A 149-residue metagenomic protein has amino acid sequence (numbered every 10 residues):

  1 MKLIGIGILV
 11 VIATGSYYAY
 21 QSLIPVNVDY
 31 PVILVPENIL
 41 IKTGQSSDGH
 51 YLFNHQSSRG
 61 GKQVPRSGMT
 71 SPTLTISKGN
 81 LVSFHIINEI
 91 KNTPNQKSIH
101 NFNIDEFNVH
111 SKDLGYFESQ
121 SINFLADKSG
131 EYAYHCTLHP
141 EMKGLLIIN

Functional and structural regions predicted by a protein language model:
K2-N149: Extracytoplasmic copper-binding redox domains, predominantly the cupredoxin/blue-copper superfamily
